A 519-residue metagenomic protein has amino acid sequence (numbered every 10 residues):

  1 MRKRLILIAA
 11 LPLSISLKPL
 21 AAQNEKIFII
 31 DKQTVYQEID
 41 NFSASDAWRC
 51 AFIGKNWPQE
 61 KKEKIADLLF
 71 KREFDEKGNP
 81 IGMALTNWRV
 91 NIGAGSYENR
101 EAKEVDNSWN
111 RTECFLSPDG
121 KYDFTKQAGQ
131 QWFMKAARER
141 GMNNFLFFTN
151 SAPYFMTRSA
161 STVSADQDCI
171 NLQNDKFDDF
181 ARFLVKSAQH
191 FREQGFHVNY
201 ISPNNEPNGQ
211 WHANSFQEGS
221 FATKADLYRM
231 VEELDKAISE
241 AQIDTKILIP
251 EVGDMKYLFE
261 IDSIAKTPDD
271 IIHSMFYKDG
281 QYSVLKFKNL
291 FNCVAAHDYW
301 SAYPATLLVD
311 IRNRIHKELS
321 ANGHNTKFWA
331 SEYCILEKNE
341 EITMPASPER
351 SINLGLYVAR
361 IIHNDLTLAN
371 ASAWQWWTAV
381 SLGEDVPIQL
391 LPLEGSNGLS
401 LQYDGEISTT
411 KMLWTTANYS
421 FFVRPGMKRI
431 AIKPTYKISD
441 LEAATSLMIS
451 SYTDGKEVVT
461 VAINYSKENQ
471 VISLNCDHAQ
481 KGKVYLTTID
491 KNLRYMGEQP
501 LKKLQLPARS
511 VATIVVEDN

Functional and structural regions predicted by a protein language model:
M1-N24: Bacterial Sec-dependent N-terminal signal peptides
E25-V198, E218-Y228, E232, K236: N-terminal catalytic cores of secreted or lumenal carbohydrate-active enzymes
D40-D46, T86-I92, S96, N144-F148 (+6 more regions): Structural recognition of the beta-strand scaffold that forms the well-ordered cores of secreted hydrolase catalytic
T149-A152, A188-F216, N289-N292, A296-W300: Active-site groove signature of glycoside hydrolases
Q194, E218-I361, L368: Noncatalytic carbohydrate-binding groove/subsite architecture in carbohydrate-active enzymes
K327-F421, I430-I438: Aromatic/acidic polysaccharide-binding cleft in carbohydrate-active enzymes
I438-Q480, R509: Carbohydrate-binding surface patches
G497-N519: C-terminal beta-strand-rich structural cap/linker in extracellular carbohydrate-active enzymes
